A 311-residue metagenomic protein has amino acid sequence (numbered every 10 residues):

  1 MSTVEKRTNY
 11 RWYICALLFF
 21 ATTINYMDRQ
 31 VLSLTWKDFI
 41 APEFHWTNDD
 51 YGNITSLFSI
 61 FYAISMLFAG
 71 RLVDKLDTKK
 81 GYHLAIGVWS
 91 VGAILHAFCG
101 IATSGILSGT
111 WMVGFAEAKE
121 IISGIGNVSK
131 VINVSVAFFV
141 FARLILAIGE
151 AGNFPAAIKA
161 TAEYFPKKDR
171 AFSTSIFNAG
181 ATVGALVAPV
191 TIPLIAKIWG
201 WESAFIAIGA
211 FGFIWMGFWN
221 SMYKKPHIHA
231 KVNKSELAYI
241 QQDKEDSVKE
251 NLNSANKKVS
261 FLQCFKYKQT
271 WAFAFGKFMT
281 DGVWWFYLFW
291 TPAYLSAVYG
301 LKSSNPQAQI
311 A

Functional and structural regions predicted by a protein language model:
S2-T8, P226-A274, V298: Juxtamembrane intracellular "pre-TM" segments in multi-pass secondary transporters
Y13-N48, Y287-P292: Extracytoplasmic
L32-L34, F265-A311: Extracytoplasmic gate region of multi-pass secondary transporters
S56-R71, A311: Central cavity-lining transmembrane alpha-helices of secondary-active solute carriers, predominantly the Major
K75-G87: Cytoplasmic membrane-interface "Motif A"-like loop-to-helix N-cap segments of 12-TM Major Facilitator Superfamily
G87-I132: C-terminal ends and interior cores of transmembrane alpha-helices in multi-pass membrane transporters/permeases
F138, A142-T182: Cytoplasmic helix-loop-helix junction between adjacent transmembrane helices in 12-TM secondary transporters
A181-A230: Helix-loop-helix hairpin linking two adjacent transmembrane segments in secondary transporters
